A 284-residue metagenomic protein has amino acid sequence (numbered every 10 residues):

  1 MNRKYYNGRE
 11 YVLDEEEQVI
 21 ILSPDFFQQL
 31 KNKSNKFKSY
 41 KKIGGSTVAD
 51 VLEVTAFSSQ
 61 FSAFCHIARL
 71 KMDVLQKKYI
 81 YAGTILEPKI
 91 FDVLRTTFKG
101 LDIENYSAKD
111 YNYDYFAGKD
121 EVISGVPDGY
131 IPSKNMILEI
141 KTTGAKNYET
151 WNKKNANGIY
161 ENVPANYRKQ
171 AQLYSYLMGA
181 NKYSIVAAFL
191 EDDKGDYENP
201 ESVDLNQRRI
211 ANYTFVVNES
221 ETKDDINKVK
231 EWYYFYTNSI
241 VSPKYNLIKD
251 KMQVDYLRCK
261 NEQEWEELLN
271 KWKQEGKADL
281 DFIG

Functional and structural regions predicted by a protein language model:
M1-G284: Accessory terminal regions of nucleic-acid processing enzymes
